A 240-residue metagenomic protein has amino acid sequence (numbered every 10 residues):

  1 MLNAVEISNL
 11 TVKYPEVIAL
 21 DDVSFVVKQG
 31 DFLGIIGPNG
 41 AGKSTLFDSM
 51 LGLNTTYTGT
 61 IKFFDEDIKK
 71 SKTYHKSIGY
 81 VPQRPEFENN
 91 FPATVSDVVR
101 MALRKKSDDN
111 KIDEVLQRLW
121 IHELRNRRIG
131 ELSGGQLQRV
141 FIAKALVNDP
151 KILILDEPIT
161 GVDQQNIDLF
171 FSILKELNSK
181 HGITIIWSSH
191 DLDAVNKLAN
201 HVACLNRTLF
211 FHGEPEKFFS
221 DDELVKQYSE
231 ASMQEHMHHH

Functional and structural regions predicted by a protein language model:
L51: Helix-to-loop junction immediately C-terminal to a conserved catalytic motif
G59-K76: Conserved ABC transporter NBD signature motif
D109-L124: Conserved ABC ATPase "signature" region
R128-L132, Q136: Conserved ABC ATPase signature
L153-D156: Catalytic Walker B motif of ABC-type/P-loop ATPase nucleotide-binding domains
S189-H190: H-loop/switch region of ABC-family ATPase nucleotide-binding domains
T208-A231: Conserved beta-strand-loop-alpha-helix hinge in the C-terminal portion of ABC ATPase nucleotide-binding domains
